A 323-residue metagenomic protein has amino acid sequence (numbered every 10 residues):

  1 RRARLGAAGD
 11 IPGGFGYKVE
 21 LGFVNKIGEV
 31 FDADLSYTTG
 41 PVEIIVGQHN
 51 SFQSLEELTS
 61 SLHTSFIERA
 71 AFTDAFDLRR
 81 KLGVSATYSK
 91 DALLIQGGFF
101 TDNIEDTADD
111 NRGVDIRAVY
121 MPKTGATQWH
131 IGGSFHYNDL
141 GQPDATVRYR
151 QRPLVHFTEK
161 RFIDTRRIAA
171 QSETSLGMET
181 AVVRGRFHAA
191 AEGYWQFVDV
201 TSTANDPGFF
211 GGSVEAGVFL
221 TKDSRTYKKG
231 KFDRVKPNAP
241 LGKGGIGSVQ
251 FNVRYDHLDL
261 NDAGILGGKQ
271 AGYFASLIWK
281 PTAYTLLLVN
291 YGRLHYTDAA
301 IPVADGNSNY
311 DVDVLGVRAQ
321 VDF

Functional and structural regions predicted by a protein language model:
R1-G141, G208-K243, S248-N252, D256-A263: Outer membrane beta-barrel
D144-F323: Outer-membrane beta-barrel pore domains
